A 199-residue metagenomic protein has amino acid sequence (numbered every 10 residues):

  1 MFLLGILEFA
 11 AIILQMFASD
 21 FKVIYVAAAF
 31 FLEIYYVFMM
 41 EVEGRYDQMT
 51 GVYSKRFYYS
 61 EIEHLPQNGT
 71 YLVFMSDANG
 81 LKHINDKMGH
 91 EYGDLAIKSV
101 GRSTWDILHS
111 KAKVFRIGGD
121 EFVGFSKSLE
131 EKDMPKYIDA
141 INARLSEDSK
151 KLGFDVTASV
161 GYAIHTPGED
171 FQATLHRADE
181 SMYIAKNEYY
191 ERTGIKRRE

Functional and structural regions predicted by a protein language model:
M1-G44: Interfacial "cap-and-anchor" motif at the non-cytosolic start of specific transmembrane alpha-helices
E43-S54: A cytosolic-side transmembrane-helix exit/cap motif
S54-L72, N79-H109, F115-G119, V123-G124 (+3 more regions): Conserved long alpha-helical elements within nucleotide-processing catalytic cores of c-di-GMP signaling and class III
V73, F122, A158-Y162: A structural signal for short, well-ordered beta-strand segments
G124-L129, I164-T166: Short beta-strand-to-loop capping motifs
P135-N142, S146, K150, T157 (+1 more regions): Catalytic-core segments of nucleotide cyclases and related cyclic-nucleotide turnover enzymes
